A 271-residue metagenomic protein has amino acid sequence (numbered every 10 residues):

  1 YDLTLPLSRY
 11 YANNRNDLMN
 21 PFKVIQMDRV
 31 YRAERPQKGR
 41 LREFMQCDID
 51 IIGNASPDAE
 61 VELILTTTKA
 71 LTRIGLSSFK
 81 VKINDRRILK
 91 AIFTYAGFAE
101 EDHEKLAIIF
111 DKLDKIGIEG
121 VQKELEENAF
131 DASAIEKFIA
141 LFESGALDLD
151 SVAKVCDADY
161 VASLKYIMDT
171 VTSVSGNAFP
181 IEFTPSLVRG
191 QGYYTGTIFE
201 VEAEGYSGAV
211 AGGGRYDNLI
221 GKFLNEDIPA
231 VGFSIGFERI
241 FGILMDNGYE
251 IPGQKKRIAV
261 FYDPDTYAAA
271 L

Functional and structural regions predicted by a protein language model:
D2-N16, V24-S77, V121-L271: Positively charged, Gly/Ser-enriched RNA/tRNA-binding surfaces
M19: Phosphate/dinucleotide-binding and metal-coordinating scaffold of catalytic cores in nucleotide-dependent enzymes
L41-C47, I83-A91: Short, conserved phosphate-binding/catalytic loop or strand-edge motifs used in phosphoryl-/nucleotidyl-transfer
T68-R73, R87-Y95: Hydrophobic mid-domain F-helix/FG-region of cytochrome P450s
F98-V121, A203: Acidic, His- and aromatic-enriched active-site or binding-groove loops in soluble protein domains that engage sugars
